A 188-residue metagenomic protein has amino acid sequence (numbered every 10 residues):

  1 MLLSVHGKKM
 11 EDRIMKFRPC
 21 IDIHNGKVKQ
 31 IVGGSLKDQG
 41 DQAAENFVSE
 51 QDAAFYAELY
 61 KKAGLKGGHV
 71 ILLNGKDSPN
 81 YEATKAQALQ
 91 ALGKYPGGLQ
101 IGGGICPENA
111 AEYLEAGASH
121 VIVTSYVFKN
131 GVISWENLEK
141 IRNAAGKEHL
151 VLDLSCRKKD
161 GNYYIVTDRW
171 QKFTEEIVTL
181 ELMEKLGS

Functional and structural regions predicted by a protein language model:
M1-I14: N-terminal amphipathic/basic-hydrophobic helices that include classical n-h-c signal peptides and signal-anchor
M15-F17, G64-G67, Y95-L99, A118-S119 (+1 more regions): Short, well-ordered coil/turn segments that N-cap beta-strands
P19-I23, L72, G103-I105, S125 (+1 more regions): A cross-domain feature marking catalytic cores of carbohydrate-active enzymes and several ubiquitous metabolic/repair
H24, Q30, G34-Q39, E115-S188: Conserved anion-binding
G34-E58: Short catalytic helix/loop segments, enriched in acidic residues and glycine and frequently bearing histidine
G67-T84, S125-G131: Glycine-rich, proline-tolerant flexible connector loops at the mouths of alpha/beta enzymes
P79-Q100, L138-L154: Alpha-helix-loop-beta-strand connector modules within alpha/beta enzyme cores
L99-I101, I105-H120: Catalytic cores of alpha/beta
